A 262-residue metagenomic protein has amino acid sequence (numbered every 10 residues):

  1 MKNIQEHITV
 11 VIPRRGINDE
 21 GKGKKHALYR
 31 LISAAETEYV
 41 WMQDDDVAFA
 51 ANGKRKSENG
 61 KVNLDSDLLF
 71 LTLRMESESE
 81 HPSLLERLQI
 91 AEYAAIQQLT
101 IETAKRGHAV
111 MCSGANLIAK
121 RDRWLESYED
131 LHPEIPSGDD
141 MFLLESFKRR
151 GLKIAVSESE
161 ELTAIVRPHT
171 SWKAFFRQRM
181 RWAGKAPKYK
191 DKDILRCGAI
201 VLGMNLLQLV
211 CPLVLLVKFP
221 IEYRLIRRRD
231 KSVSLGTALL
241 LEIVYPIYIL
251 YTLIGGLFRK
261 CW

Functional and structural regions predicted by a protein language model:
M1-I17: N-proximal low-complexity "stem/linker" segments adjacent to membrane-targeting elements
P13-G16, Q43-D45, M75, K120: Structural motif
G21-L31, N63-S127, L131, F176 (+3 more regions): Long helical/loop segments within the catalytic core of UDP-sugar-dependent glycosyltransferases, especially the large
T37, S66-L68, L152: Short, high-confidence coil segments that cap the C-terminus of an alpha-helix and link into the following beta-strand
V40: Short aromatic/hydrophobic "clamp" motif used to bind/position activated sugar donors
D45-K61: Acidic donor-binding/catalytic loop of UDP-sugar-dependent glycosyltransferases, especially processive GT2
F70-A95, L125, D130-D193: Catalytic donor/gating beta->alpha subdomain of glycosyltransferases that bind UDP-sugars
C197-W262: Membrane-embedded multi-pass helical conduit in multi-pass membrane proteins, especially envelope-biosynthetic
